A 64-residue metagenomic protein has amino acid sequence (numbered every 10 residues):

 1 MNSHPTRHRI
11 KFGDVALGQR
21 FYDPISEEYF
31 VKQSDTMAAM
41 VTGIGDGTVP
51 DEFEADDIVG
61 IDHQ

Functional and structural regions predicted by a protein language model:
M1-A16: Mixed-charge, Lys/Arg-rich low-complexity intrinsically disordered regions
H4-T6, T48-Q64: Intrinsically disordered, low-complexity, charged/polar segments
H8-I10, F21, Q33, Q64: Positively charged, low-complexity intrinsically disordered regions
G18-F21, V59: Generic structural signal for buried aliphatic residues
P24-E27, V31-E52: Basic/aromatic-rich interaction segments and small domains that mediate binding to polyanionic partners
